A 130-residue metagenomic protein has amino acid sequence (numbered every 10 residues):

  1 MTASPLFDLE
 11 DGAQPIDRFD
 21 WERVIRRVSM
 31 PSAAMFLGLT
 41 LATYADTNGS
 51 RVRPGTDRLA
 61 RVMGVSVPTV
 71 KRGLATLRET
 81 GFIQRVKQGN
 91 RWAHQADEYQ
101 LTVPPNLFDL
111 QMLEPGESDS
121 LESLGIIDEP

Functional and structural regions predicted by a protein language model:
M1-E10, E79, V103-P130: Charged low-complexity intrinsically disordered patches
M1-V62, P68-T69, A75-T76, W92: Short recognition helix of helix-turn-helix/winged-helix DNA-binding domains
F36, E98-Q100, D128: Generic structural signal for residues positioned in beta-strands
A42, N48, G55, I83 (+2 more regions): Generic alpha-helical propensity signal that fires on short helical segments and nearby coil/disordered stretches
S66-E117: Winged-helix/helix-turn-helix nucleic-acid-interaction surface
